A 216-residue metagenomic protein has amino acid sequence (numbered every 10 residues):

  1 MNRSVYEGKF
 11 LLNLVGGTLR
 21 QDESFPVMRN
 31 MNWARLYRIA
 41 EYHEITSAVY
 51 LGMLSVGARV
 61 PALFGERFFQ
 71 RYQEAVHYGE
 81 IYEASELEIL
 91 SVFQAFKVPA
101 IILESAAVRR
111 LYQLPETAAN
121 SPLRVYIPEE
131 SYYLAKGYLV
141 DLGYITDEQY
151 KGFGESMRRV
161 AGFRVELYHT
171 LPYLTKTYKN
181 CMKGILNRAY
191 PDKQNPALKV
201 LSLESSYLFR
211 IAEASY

Functional and structural regions predicted by a protein language model:
M1-S121, I127-Y216: Conserved NTP-donor binding/palm subdomain of two-metal-ion nucleotidyltransferases/polymerases, i.e., the charged
